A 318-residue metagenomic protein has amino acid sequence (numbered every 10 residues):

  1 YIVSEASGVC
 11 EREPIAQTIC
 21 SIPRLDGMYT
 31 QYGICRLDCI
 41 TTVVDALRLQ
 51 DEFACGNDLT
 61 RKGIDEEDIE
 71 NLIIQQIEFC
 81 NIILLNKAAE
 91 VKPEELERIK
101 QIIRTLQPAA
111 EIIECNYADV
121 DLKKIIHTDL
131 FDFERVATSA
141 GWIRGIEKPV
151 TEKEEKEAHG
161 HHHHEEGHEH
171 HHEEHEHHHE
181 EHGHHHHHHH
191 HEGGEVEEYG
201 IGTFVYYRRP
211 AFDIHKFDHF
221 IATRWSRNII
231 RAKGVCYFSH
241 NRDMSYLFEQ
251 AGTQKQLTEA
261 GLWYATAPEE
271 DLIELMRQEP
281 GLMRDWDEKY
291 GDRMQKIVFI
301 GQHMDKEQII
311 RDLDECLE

Functional and structural regions predicted by a protein language model:
Y1-N71: Nucleotide-state-sensitive switch-loop elements of NTP-binding domains
L49, T60-K289, Q295, M304-K306 (+1 more regions): C-terminal accessory "lid"/substrate-recognition subdomains
I309-R311: Edge beta-strands of jelly-roll/beta-sandwich modules across compartments, strongly enriched in secreted/luminal
